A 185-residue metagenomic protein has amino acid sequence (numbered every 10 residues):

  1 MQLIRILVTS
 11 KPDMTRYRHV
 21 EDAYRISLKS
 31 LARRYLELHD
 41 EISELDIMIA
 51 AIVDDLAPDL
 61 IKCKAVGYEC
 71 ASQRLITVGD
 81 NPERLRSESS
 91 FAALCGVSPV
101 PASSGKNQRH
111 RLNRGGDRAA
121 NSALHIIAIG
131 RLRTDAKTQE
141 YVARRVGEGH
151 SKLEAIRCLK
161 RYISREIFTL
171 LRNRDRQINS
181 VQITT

Functional and structural regions predicted by a protein language model:
M1-T185: A detector of single, family-specific signature residues that are central to catalytic or substrate-handling motifs
